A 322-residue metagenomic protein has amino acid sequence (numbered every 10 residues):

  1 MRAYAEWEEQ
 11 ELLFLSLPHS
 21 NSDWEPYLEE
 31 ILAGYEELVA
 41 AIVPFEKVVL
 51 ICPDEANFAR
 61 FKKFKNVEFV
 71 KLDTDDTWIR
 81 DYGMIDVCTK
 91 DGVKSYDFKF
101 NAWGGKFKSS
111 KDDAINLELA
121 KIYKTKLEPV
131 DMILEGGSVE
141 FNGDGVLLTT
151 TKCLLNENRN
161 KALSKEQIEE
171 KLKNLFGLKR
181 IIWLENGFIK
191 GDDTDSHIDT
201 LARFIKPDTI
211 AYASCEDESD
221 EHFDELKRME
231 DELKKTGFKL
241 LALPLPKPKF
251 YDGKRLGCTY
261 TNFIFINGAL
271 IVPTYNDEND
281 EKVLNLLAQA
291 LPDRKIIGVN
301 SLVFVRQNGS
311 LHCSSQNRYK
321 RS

Functional and structural regions predicted by a protein language model:
M1-S322: The feature marks the mature, well-folded catalytic cores of soluble enzymes
